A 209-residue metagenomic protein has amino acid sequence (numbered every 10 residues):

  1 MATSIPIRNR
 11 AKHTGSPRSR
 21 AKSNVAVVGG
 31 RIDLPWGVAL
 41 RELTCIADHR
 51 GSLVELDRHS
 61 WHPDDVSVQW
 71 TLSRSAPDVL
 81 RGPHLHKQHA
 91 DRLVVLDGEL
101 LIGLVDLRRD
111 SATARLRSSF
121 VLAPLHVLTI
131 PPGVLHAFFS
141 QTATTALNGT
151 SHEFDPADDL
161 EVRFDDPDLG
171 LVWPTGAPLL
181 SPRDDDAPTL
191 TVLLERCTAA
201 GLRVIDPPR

Functional and structural regions predicted by a protein language model:
A2-A123, T144, N148, H152-R209: Non-catalytic, conserved peripheral segments adjacent to functional cores
V121-T142: Conserved metal-binding segment of the jelly-roll/cupin
